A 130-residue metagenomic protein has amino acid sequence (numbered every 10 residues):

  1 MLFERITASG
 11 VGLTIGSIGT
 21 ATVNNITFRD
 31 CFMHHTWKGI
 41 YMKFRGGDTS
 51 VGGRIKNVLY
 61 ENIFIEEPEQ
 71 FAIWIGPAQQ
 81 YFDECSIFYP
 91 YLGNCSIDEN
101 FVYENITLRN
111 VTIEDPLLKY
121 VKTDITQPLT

Functional and structural regions predicted by a protein language model:
M1-T130: Extracellular/periplasmic carbohydrate-active domains that bind, remodel, or depolymerize complex polysaccharides
